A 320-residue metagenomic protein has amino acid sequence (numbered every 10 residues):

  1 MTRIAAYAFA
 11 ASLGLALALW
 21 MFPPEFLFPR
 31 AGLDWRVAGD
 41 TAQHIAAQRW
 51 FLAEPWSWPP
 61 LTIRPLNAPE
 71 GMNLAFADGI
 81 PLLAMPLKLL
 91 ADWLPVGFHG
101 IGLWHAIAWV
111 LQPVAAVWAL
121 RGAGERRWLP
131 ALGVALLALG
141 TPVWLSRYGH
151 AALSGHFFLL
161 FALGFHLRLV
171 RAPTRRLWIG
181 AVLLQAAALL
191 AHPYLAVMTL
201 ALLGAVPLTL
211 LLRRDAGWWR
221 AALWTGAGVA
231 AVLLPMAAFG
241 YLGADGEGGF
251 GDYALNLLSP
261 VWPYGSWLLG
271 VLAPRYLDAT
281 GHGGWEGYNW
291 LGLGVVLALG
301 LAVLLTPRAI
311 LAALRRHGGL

Functional and structural regions predicted by a protein language model:
M1-L27, R220-G226, A309-G319: Start-transfer (signal-anchor) and selected internal transmembrane alpha helices of multi-pass inner/ER membrane
L15-Q112, G140-L145, H150-G155, L258-G270: Membrane-interface coil-to-helix junctions
L19-P23, F165-A172, A205-D215, G300-L311: Structural signal for the C-terminal ends of transmembrane alpha-helices and the immediately following loop
E54-P69, L160, G164, Q185-A191 (+3 more regions): Juxtamembrane/interfacial segments around transmembrane helices
V96, L211-D215, Y241-G248: Transmembrane helix-loop junctions in multipass membrane proteins, especially transporters and channels
H105, A152, A222-T225, E286-G294: Alpha-helical transmembrane segments of polytopic membrane proteins
A106-A123, R127-L211, W224-T225, V229-V232: Membrane-embedded helix bundles of polyisoprenyl
L234-V303: Periplasmic/ER-lumenal interhelical loops and adjacent helix-loop junctions in multi-pass membrane proteins
